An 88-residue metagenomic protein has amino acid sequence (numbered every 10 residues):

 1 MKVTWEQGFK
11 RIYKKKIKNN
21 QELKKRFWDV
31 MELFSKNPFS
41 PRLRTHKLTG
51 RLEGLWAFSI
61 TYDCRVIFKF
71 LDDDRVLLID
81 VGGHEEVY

Functional and structural regions predicted by a protein language model:
M1-V30: Arg/Lys-rich, positively charged N-terminal/basic patches that mediate binding to nucleic acids
G8, E53, G83: Residues that form or immediately flank small-molecule/cofactor binding pockets and catalytic motifs
K10, T49, Y88: Nucleotide phosphate-binding site architecture
K14-K24, S59-Y88: Enriched for short, Lys/Arg-rich terminal
F27-M31, T45-T49, V66, F70: Residue-level signal for alpha-helical context at structural boundaries
L33-F58: A short, surface-exposed loop/turn module that caps and links secondary-structure elements
